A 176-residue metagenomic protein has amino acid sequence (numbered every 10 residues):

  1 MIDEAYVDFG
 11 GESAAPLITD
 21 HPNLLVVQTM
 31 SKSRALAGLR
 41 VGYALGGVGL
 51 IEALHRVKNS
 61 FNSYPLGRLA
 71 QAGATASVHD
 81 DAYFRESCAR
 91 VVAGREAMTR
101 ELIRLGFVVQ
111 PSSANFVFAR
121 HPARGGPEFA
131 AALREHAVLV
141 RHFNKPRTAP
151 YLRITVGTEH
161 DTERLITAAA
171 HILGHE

Functional and structural regions predicted by a protein language model:
M1-E12: Catalytic PLP-binding core of fold-type I/II PLP enzymes
I2, Q28, P111, V140-H142: Hydrophobic residues in well-ordered beta-strands that form the structural core
N23-I103, F107-Q110: PLP-dependent aminotransferase class I/II
G38, S113, R147-P150: Short acidic/glycine-enriched loop/turn segments that link adjacent beta-strands
G46, A119-A123, V156-T158: Short beta-strand-to-loop capping motifs
V91-V92, R100-H136, L152: Conserved PLP-binding catalytic core of the aspartate aminotransferase-like
A131-H136, R141, K145-E176: PLP-dependent enzyme catalytic core of the Aspartate aminotransferase-like
